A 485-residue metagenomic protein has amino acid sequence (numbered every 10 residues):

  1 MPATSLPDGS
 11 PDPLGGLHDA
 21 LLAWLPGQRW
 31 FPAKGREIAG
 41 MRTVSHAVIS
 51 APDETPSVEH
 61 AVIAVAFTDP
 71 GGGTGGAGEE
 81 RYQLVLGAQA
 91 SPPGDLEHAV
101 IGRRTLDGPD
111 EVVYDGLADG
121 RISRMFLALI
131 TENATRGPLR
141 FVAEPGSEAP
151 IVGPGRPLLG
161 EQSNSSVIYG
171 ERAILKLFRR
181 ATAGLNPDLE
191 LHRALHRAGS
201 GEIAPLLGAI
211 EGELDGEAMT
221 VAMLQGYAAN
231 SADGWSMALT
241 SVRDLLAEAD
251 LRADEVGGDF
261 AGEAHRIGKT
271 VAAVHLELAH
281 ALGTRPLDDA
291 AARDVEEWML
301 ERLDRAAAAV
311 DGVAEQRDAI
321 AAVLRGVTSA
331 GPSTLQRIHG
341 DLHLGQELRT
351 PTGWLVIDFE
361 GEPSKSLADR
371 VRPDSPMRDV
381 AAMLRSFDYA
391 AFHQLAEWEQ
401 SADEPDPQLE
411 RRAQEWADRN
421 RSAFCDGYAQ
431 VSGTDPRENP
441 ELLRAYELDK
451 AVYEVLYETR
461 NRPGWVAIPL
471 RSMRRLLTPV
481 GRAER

Functional and structural regions predicted by a protein language model:
P2-H46: Short Lys/Arg-enriched alpha/beta "domain-start" segment
E37-E54, V62-A64, A209, R325-V327: Short amphipathic beta-strand and strand-loop transition segments with alternating hydrophobic
V58-H60, F67-L300, D304, L344 (+4 more regions): Conserved ATP-binding subdomain of kinase catalytic cores across diverse folds
R140, P145-G153, R302-R337: An alpha-helical support segment within catalytic cores of ATP-dependent transferases
L276-A279, D304, A308-D311, F392 (+2 more regions): Charged/polar positions within long, soluble alpha-helices
A306-A314, S333-I338, T350, L355-F359 (+5 more regions): C-terminal amphipathic alpha-helical interaction region
D341: Conserved catalytic-loop position in the HRD/HxD motif
S401, P407, R411-R437, E441-R485: ATP/Mg2+ or Mg2+-diphosphate-binding catalytic cores that bind nucleotide phosphates or diphosphates via glycine-rich
